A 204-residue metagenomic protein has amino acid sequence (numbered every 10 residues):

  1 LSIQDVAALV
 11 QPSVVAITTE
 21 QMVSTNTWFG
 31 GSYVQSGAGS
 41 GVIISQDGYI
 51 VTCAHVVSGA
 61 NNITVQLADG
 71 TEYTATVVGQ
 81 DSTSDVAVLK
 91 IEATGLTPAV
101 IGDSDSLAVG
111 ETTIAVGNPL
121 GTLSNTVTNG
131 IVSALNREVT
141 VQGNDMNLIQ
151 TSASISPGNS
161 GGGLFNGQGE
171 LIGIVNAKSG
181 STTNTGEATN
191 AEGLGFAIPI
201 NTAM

Functional and structural regions predicted by a protein language model:
L1-M204: Serine-dependent protease modules
